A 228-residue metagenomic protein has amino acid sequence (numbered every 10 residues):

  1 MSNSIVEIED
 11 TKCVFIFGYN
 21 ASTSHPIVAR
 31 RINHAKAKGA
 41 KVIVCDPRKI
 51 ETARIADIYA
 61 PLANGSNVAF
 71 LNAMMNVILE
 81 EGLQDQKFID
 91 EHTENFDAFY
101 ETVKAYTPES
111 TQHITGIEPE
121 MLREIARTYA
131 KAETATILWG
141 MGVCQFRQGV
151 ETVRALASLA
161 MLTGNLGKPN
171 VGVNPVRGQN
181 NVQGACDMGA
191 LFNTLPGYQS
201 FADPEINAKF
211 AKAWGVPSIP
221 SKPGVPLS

Functional and structural regions predicted by a protein language model:
M1-N181, M188, D203-S228: Cofactor-pocket helix-loop regions in the catalytic cores of large enzyme subunits
G189-Y198: Acidic, Ser/Thr-rich peripheral helices and adjacent loops at domain boundaries
